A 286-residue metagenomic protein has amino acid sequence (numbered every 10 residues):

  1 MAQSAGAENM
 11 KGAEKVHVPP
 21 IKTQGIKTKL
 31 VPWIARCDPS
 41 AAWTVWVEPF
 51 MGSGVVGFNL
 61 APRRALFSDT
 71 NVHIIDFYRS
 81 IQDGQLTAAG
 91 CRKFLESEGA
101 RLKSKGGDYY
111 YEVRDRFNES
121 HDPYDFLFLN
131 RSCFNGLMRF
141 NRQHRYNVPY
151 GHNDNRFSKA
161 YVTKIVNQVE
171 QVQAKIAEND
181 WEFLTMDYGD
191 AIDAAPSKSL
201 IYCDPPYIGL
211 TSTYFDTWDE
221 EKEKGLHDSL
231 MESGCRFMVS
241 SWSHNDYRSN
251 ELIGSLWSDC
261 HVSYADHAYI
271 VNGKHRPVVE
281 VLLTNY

Functional and structural regions predicted by a protein language model:
A2-L30, R36-S40, G84-Y202, P206-T211: SAM-dependent nucleic-acid methyltransferase catalytic core
V31, C37, A41-G99: Conserved S-adenosyl-L-methionine
M51, V72, D190, Y207 (+1 more regions): Short, glycine/acidic-enriched loop or turn micro-motifs at the edges of active sites
G52, Y78, L127, F237 (+1 more regions): A residue-level signal for conserved active-site and pocket-lining positions in enzyme catalytic cores
V55-N59, I74-D76, N135-M138, G209-S212 (+1 more regions): Short catalytic/ligand-binding loop motif for oxyanion handling, primarily in non-cytosolic enzymes, centered on
R63, K175-W181, S258-C260: A short helix-to-beta-strand connector/capping loop
F67, C203, F237-V239: Structural beta-sheet core signal
F215, D219-Y286: Long, positively charged, glycine-interspersed low-complexity recognition regions
